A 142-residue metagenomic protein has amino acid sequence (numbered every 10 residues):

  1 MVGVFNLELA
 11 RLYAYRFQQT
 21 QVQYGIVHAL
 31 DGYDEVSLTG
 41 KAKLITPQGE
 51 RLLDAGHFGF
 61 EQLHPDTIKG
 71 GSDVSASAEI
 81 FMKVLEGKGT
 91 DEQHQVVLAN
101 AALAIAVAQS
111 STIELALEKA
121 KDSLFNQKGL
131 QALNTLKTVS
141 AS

Functional and structural regions predicted by a protein language model:
M1-S142: Glycine-rich anion-binding loops and their surrounding alpha/beta cores
